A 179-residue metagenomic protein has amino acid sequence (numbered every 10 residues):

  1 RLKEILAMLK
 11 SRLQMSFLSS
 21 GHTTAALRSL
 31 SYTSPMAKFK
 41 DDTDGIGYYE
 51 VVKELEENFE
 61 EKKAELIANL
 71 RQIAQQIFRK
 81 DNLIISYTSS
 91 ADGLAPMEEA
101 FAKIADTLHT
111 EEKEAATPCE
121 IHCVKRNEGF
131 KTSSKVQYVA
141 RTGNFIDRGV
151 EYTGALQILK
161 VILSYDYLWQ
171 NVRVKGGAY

Functional and structural regions predicted by a protein language model:
R1, N58, I73, S89 (+1 more regions): Conserved aromatic-histidine-acidic binding/catalytic patches
R1-S20, A102-E112, A116: M16/insulysin-pitrilysin zinc metalloprotease superfamily fold
K3-L6, I67, E98, L156: Extracytoplasmic/secreted envelope proteins and their assembly/folding machinery, especially bacterial periplasmic
I5, K10-R79: Scaffold signal of the M16-like zinc-metallopeptidase fold and its non-catalytic homologs
S29-M36, N82, S86, A91 (+1 more regions): His/Glu-based metal-binding/catalytic segments typifying zinc-dependent metallopeptidases
G177-Y179: Short, intrinsically disordered, charge-balanced linker/junction segments flanking boundaries in proteins
